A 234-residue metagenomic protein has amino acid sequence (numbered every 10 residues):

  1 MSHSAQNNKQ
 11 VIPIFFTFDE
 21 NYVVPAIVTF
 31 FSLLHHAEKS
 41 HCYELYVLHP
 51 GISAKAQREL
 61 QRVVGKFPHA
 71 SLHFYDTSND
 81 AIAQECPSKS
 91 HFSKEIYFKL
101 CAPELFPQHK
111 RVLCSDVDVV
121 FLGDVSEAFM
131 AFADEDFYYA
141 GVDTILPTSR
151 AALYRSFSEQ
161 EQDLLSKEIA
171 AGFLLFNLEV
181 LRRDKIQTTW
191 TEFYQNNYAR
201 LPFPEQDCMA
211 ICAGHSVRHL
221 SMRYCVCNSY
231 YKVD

Functional and structural regions predicted by a protein language model:
M1-F31, H35: N-proximal low-complexity "stem/linker" segments adjacent to membrane-targeting elements
A37-Y46, L72: Short loop->beta transition adjacent to catalytic acidic/histidine clusters or analogous donor-positioning motifs
Y43-G51, A140-V142: Short internal beta-strands
V63-L105: Active-site-proximal specificity loops/subdomain of glycosyltransferases
V112: Short aromatic/hydrophobic "clamp" motif used to bind/position activated sugar donors
S115: Catalytic metal- and UDP-sugar-binding loop of GT-A-like glycosyltransferases, i.e., residues flanking the conserved
V119-R155: Conserved donor-nucleotide/metal-binding helix-loop-beta segment in metal-dependent transferases, i.e., the alpha-helix
I145-T148, S166-D234: Catalytic core and acceptor-binding pocket of nucleotide-sugar-dependent glycosyltransferases
